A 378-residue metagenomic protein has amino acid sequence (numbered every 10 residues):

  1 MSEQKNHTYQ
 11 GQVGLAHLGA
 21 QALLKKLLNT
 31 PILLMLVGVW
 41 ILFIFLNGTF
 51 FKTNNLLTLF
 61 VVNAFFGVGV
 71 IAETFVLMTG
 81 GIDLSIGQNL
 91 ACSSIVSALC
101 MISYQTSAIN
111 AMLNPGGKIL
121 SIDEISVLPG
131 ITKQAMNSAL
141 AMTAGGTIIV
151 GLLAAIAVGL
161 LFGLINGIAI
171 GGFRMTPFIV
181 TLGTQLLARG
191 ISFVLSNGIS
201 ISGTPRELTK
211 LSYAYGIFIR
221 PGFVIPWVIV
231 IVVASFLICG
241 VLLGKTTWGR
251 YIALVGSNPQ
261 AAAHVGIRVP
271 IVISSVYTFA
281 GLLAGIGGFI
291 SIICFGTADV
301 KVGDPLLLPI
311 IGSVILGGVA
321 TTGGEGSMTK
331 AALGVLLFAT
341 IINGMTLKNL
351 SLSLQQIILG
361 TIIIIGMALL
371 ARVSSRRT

Functional and structural regions predicted by a protein language model:
M1-W40, H264-I271, I341-T378: Cytosolic-side transmembrane-helix boundaries in multi-pass membrane proteins
E3-V70, Q105-V150: Membrane-interfacial amphipathic/re-entrant helices at transmembrane-helix boundaries
L18, A22-K25, L77-I82, M142 (+5 more regions): Short loop segments and helix-boundary regions at transmembrane helix junctions of multi-pass inner-membrane proteins
I32-F45, E73, A98, A155-G159 (+6 more regions): Hydrophobic core segments of alpha-helical transmembrane domains in multi-pass membrane transport and ion-translocation
I41-S107, I168-M175, V314, G318-M328 (+2 more regions): Single transmembrane alpha-helix segments in multi-pass membrane proteins
M112-G145, F173, P177-K245, V272-S275 (+2 more regions): Transmembrane helix-bundle core of multi-pass membrane transporters and related energy-transducing complexes
T147-A155, G159-N166, I170, P221-T297: Helix-loop-helix "hairpin" substructures at the membrane interface of multi-pass membrane proteins
Y277-T278, A284, C294-G360: Transmembrane alpha-helical segments in multi-pass inner-membrane proteins
